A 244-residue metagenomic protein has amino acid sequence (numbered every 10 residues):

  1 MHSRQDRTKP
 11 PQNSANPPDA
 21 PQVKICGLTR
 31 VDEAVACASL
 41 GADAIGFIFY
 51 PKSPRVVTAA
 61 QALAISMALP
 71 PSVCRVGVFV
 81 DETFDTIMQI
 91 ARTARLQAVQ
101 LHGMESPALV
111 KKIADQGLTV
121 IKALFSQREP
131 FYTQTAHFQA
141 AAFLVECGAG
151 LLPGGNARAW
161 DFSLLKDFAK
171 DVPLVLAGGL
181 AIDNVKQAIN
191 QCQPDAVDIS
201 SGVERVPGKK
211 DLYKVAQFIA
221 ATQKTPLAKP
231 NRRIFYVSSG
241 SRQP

Functional and structural regions predicted by a protein language model:
M1-P244: Conserved N-terminal beta1-alpha1 strand-loop-helix module at the mouth
